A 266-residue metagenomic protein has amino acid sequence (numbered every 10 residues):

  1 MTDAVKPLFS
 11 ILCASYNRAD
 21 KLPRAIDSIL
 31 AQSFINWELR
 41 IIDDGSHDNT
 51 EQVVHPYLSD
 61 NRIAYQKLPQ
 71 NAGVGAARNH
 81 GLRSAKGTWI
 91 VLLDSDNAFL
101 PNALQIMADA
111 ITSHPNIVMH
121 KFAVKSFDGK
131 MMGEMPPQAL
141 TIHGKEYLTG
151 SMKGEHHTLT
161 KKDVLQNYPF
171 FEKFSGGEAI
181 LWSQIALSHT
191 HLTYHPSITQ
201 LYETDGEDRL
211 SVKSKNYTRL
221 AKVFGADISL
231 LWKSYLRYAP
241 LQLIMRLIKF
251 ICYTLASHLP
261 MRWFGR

Functional and structural regions predicted by a protein language model:
N17-A31: Short, well-formed alpha-helical segments that are part of the catalytic scaffolds of diverse glycosyltransferases
P23, D48-P56, N102: Acidic helix N-cap motif at the loop->helix transition within catalytic regions of sugar-transfer enzymes
S28, D43-Q52, Q70, D94: A conserved acidic beta->alpha catalytic loop
L68-A85: Glycine-rich, basic loop-to-helix element that forms the pyrophosphate-binding segment of sugar-nucleotide handling
I90: Short aromatic/hydrophobic "clamp" motif used to bind/position activated sugar donors
N102-E134: Conserved donor NDP-sugar-binding/catalytic core segment of glycosyltransferases
S126, G133-S214: Conserved nucleotide-sugar donor-binding catalytic segment
W182, T199-D205, V212-Y238: Catalytic core of nucleotide-sugar-dependent glycosyltransferases
